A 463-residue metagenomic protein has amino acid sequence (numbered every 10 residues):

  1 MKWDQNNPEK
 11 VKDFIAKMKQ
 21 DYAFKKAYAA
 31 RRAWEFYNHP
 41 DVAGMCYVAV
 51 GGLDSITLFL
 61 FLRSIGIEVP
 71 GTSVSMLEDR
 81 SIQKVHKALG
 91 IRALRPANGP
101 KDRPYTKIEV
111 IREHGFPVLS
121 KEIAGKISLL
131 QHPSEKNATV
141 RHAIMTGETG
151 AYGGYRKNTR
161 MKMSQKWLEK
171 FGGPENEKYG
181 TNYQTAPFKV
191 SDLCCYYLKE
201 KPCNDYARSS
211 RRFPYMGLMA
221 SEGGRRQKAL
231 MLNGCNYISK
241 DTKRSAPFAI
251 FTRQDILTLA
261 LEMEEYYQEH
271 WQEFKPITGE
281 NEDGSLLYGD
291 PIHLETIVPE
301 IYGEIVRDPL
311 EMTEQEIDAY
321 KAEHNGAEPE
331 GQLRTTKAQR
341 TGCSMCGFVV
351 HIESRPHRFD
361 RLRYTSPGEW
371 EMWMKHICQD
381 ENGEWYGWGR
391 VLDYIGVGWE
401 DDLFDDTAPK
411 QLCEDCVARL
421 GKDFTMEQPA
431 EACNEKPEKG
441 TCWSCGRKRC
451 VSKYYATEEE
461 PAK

Functional and structural regions predicted by a protein language model:
K2-D255, A260-E262, C413, T425: ATP-dependent adenylation/nucleotidyltransferase module used to activate substrates
K2-F14, D41-Y47, D241, R253-Q268 (+3 more regions): ATP/NTP-dependent adenylation/nucleotidyl-transfer catalytic domains that generate, transfer, or process NMP-activated
L218, W271-Q272: Short secondary-structure boundary segments
R334-A338, E427-G440: Short linker/helix segments within small regulatory modules
T341-S344, Q411-E414, G440-W443, K448: Cys/His-enriched microdomains
V350, L420, P437, G446-R449: Cys/His-rich microdomains that often coordinate metals
I352, K422-M426, V451-S452: Short, non-ligating residues that shape and space the ligands of small metal-coordination modules and catalytic
W443-E459: Short metal-binding segments enriched for Cys and/or His
